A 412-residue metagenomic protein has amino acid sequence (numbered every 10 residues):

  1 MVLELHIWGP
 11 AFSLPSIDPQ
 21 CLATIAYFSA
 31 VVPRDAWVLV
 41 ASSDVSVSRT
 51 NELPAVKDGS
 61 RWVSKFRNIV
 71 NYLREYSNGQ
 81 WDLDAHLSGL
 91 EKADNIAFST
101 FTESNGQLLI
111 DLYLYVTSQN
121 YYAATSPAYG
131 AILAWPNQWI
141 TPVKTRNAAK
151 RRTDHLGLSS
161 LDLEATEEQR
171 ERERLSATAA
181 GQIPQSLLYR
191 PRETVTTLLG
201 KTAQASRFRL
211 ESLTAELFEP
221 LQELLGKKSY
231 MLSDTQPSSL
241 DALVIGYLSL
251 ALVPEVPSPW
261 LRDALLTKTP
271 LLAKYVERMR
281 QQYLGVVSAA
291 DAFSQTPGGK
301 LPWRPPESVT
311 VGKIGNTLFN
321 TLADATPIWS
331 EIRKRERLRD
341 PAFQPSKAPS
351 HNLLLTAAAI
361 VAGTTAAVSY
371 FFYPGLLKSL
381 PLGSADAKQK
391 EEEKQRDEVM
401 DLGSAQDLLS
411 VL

Functional and structural regions predicted by a protein language model:
V2-H155, D162, V311, G315-L412: GST-like domain detector, emphasizing the conserved glutathione-binding G-site in the N-terminal thioredoxin-like
Y27, Y72, F98-F101, L217-P220 (+3 more regions): Alpha-helical recognition domains of nuclear gene-regulatory proteins
R34, E75, G79, L224-K227 (+2 more regions): Short amphipathic alpha-helical interaction elements and helix-loop-helix interfaces that mediate dimerization
V116-L271, V276, S330-R333, R337-T364 (+1 more regions): GST-like fold's C-terminal all-alpha helical module
L266, A273-S346: Juxtamembrane amphipathic/hinge helix adjacent to a transmembrane helix
